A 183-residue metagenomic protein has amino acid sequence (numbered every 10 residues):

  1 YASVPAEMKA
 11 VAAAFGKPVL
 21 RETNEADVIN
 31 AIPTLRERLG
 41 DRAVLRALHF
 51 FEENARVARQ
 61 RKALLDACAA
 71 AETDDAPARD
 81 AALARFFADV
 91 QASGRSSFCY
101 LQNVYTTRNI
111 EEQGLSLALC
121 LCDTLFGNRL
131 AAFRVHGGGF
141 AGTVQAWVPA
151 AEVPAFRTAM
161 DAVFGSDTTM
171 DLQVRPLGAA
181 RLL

Functional and structural regions predicted by a protein language model:
Y1-R134, A146-L183: C-terminal nucleotide
G138-Q145: N-terminal pre-core extensions flanking Radical SAM catalytic domains
